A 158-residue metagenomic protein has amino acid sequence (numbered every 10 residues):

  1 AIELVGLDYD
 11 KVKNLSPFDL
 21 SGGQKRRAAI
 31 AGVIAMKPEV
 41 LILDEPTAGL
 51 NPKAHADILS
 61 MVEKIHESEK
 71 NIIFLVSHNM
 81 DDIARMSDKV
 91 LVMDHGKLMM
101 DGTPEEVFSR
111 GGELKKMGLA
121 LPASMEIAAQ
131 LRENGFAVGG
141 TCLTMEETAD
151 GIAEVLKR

Functional and structural regions predicted by a protein language model:
A1-K11: Conserved ABC ATPase "signature" region
S16-L20: Conserved ABC ATPase signature
K37: Conserved catalytic motifs of ABC-family nucleotide-binding domains
L41-D44: Catalytic Walker B motif of ABC-type/P-loop ATPase nucleotide-binding domains
I83-R85: A short, surface-exposed alpha-helical micro-motif characterized by mixed small hydrophobic and charged/polar residues
D101-G102: ABC ATPase "signature
